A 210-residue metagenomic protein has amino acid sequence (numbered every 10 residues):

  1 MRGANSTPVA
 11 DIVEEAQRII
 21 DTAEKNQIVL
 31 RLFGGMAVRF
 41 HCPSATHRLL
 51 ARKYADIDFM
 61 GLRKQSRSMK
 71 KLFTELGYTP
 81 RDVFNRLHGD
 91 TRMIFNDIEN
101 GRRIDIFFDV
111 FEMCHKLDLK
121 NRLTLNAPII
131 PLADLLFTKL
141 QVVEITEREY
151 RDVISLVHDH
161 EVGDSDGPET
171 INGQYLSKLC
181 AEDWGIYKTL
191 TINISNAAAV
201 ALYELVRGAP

Functional and structural regions predicted by a protein language model:
M1-Q17: N-terminal regions immediately upstream of nucleotidyltransferase
R18, T22, L72, D152-S155: Amphipathic alpha-helical segments that form well-ordered structural scaffolds and often line/cohere around active
I20-I57, G61-K70, I130-P131: Active-site nucleotide-donor binding segment shared across nucleotidyl transfer reactions
L49-A51, N96, L119-K120: Short secondary-structure boundary/capping segments
K70, T74-H115: Conserved catalytic core of two-metal-ion nucleotidyltransferases
F107-P210: Catalytic cores of NTP-dependent nucleotidyl/adenyl transfer enzymes across multiple folds
